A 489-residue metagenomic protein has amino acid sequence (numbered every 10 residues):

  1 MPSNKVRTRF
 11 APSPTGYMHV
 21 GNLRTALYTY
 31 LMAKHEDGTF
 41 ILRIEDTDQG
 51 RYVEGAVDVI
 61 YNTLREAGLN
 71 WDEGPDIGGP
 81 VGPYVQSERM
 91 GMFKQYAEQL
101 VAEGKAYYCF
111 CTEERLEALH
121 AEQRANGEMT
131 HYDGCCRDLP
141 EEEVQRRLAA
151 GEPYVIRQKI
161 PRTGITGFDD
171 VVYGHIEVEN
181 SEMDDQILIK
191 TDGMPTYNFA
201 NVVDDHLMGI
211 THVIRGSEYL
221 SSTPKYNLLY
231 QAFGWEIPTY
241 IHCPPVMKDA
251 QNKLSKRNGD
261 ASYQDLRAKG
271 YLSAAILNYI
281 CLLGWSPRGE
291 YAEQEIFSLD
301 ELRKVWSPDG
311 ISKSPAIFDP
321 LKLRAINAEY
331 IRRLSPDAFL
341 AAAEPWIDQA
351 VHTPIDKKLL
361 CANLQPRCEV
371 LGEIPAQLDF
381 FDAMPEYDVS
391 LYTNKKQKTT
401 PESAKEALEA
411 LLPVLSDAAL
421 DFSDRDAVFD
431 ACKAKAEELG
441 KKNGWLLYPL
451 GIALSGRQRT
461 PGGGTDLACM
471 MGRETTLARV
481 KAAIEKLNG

Functional and structural regions predicted by a protein language model:
P2-A125, S222-W235, A275: N-terminal Rossmann-like or analogous alpha/beta NTP/dinucleotide-binding catalytic cores that position adenine
V20, L266-A274, K313-D319, H352-L360 (+1 more regions): Structural motif
K34-D46, F199-H212, F233-M247, T460-D466 (+1 more regions): Glycine-rich phosphate/pyrophosphate-binding loops and their adjacent beta-strand/loop elements at enzyme active sites
P83-S87, F110, I189-K190, M208-Y219 (+5 more regions): Conserved phosphate-binding loops in nucleotide/dinucleotide-binding enzymes
A102, Y107-H242, K248-L254, S262: Active-site cores that bind ATP or allylic diphosphates and position pyrophosphate for catalysis
Y279-I280, W306, N327, C361-C368 (+2 more regions): Short alpha-helical scaffolding segments that buttress acidic/His motifs in well-ordered protein cores
P336-L439: Small-residue-rich helix-loop
D426-N488: Charged substrate- and nucleic-acid-binding regions of tRNA-handling and nucleotidyl-transfer enzymes, centered on
